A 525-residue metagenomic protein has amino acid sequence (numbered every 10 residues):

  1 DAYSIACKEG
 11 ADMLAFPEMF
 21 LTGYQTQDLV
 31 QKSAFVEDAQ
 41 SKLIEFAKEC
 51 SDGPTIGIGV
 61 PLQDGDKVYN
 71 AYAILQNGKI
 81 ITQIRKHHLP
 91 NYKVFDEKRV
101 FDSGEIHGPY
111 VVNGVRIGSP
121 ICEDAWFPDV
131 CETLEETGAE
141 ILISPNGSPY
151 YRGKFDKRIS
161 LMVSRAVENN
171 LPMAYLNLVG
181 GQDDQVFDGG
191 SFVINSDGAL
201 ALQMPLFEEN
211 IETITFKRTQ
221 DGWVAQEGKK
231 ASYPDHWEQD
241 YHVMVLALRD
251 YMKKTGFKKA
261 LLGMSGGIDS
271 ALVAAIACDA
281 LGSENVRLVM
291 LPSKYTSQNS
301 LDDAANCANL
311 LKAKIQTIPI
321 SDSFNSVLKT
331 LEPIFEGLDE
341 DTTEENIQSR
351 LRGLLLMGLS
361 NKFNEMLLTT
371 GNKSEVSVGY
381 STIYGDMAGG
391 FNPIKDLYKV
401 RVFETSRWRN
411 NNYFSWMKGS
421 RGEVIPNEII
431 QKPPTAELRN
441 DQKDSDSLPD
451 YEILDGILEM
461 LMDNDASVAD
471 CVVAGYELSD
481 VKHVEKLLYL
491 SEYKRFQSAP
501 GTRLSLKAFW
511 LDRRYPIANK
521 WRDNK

Functional and structural regions predicted by a protein language model:
D1-G263, A274-N285, M290, I315: Enzyme catalytic cores with a strong preference for nitrogen-chemistry domains
N170, S196, W223-G266, S270-K525: ATP/NTP-dependent adenylation/nucleotidyl-transfer catalytic domains that generate, transfer, or process NMP-activated
